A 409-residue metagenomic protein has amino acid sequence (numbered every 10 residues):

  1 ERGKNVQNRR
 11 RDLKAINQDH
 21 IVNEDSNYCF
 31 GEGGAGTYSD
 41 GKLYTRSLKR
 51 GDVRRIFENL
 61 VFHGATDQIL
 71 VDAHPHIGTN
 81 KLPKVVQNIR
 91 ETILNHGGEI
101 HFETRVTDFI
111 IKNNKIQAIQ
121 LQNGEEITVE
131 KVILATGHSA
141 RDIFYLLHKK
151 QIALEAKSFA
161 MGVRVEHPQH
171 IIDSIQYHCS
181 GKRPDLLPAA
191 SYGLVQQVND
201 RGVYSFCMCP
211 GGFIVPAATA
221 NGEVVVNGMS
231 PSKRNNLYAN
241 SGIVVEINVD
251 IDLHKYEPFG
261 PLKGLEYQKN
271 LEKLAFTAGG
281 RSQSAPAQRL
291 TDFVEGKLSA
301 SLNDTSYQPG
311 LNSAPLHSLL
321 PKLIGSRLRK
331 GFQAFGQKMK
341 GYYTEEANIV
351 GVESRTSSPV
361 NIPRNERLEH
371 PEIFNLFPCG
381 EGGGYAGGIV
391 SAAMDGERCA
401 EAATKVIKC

Functional and structural regions predicted by a protein language model:
E1-Y38, K42, R46-H63, D67-C409: Residues forming the flavin
